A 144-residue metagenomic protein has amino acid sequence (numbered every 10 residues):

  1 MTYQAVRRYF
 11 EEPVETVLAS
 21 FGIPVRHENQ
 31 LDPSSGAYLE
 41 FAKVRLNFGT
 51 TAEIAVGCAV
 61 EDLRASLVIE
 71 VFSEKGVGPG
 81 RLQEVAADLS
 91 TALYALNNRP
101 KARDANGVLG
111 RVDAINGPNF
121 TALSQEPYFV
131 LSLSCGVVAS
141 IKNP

Functional and structural regions predicted by a protein language model:
M1-R26, N47-P144: Charged, amphipathic alpha-helical segments and their flanking helix caps
R26-Y38: Short acidic low-complexity segments
A37-T51: A short, hydrophobic beta-strand-centered structural micro-motif
